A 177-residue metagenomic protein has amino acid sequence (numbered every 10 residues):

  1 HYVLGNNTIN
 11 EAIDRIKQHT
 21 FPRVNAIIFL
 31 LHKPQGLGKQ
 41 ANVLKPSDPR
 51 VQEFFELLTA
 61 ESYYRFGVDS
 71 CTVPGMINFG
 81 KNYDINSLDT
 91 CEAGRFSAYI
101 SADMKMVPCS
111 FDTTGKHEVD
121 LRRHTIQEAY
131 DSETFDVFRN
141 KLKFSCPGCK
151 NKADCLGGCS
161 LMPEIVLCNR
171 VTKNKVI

Functional and structural regions predicted by a protein language model:
H1-V107, F111-L121: Radical SAM enzyme [4Fe-4S]-AdoMet core and its adjacent flexible, acidic and glycine-rich loops/tails across
M106, S110-I177: Flexible mid-to-C-terminal extensions adjoining Fe-S/redox cofactors in radical SAM and related proteins
